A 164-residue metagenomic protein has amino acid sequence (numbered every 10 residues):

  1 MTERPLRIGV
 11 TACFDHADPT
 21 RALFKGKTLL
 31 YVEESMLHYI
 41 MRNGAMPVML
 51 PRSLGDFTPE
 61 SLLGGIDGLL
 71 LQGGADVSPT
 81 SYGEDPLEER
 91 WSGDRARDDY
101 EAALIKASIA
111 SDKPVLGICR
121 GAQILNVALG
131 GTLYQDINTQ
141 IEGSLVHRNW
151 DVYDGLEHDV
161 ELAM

Functional and structural regions predicted by a protein language model:
M1-P114, V127, Y134, N138-M164: N-terminal beta1-alpha1 cap of cysteine-dependent amidohydrolase-like domains
G117, G121, N126, G130: Gly/Ala-rich beta-loop-alpha elbow adjacent to hydrolase catalytic centers
